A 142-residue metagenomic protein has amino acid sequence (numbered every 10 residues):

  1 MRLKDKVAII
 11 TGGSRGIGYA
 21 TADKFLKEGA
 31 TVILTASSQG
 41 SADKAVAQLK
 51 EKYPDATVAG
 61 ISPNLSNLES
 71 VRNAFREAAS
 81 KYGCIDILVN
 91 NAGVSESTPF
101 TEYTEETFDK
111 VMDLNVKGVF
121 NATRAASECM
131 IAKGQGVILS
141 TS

Functional and structural regions predicted by a protein language model:
K6, D55, C84-I85, M130-S142: Active-site loop of short-chain dehydrogenase/reductase
V7, S14-G16, S38: Conserved glycine-rich cofactor-binding loop
E28-A45: Conserved glycine-rich Rossmann-like NAD(P)H-binding loop of the short-chain dehydrogenase/reductase
Q39-G40, S62-N73, E105: The beta1-alpha1 cofactor-binding region of Rossmann-like NAD(H)/NADP(H)-dependent oxidoreductases
N91-E96: Conserved NAD(P)H cofactor-binding loop of Rossmann-fold oxidoreductase domains
P99-F100, T107-D109: Substrate-binding pocket helix/loop in short-chain dehydrogenase/reductase
T123-R124: A short, exposed helix-loop element centered on a Lys and neighboring polar residues
